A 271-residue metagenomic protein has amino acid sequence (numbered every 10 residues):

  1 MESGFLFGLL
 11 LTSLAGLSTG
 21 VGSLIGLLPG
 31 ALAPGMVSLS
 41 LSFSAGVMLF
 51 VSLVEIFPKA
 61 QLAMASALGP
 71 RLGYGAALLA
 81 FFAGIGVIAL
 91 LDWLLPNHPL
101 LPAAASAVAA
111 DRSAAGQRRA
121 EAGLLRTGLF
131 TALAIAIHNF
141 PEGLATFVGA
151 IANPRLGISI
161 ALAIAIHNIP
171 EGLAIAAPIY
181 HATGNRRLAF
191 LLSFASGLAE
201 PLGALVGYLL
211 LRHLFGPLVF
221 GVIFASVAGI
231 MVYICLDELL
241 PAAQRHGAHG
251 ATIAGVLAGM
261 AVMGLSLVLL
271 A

Functional and structural regions predicted by a protein language model:
M1-A271: Intrinsically disordered, metal-sensing/regulatory segments
